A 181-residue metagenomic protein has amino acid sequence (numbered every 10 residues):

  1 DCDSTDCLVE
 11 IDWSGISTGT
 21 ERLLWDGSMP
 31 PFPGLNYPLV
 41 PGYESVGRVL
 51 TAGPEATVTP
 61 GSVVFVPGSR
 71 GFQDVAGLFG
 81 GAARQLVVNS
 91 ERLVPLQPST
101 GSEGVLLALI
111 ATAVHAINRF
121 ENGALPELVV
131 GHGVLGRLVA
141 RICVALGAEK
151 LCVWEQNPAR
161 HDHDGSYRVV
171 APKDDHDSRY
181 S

Functional and structural regions predicted by a protein language model:
C2-I16, S28-R70: Glycine-rich beta-strand-centered segment in the early N-terminal region that forms part of a ligand/cofactor-binding
T5, T59, E91, N122 (+2 more regions): Structured loop/turn residues at beta-strand edges in well-structured enzyme cores
W13, R70, R92, G133 (+1 more regions): Flexible, active-site-proximal loop/turn residues at the rims of small-molecule/cofactor binding pockets and catalytic
T18-W25: Cytochrome P450 core scaffold surrounding the K-helix E-X-X-R motif and the conserved "meander" helix-loop region
V64-V130: NAD(P)H dinucleotide-binding glycine-rich loop of Rossmann-like/cofactor-binding domains, especially the beta1-alpha1
E103-K173: Mid-domain Rossmann-like dinucleotide-binding core that forms the NAD(H)/NADP(H) cofactor-binding site
D175-S181: A short acidic, Gly/Pro-enriched loop at the edge of an enzyme's catalytic core that lines a small-molecule cofactor
